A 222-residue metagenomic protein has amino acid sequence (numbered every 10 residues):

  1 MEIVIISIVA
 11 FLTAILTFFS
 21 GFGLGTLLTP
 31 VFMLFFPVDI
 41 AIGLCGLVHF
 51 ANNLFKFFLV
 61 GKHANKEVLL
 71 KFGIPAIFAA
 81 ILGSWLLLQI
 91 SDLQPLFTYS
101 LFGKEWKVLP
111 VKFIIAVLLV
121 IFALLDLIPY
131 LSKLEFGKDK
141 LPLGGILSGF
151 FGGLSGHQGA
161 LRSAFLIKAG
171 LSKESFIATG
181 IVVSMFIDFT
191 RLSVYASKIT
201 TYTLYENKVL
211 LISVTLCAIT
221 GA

Functional and structural regions predicted by a protein language model:
M1-F36, D126-G180: Selected transmembrane alpha-helices and immediately adjacent juxtamembrane segments of polytopic inner-membrane
E2-I3, I8, F32-F50, W106-L118 (+2 more regions): Structural signature of hydrophobic alpha-helical transmembrane segments
F11, L47-F50, L54, F113-L127 (+1 more regions): Hydrophobic alpha-helical transmembrane segments of multipass integral membrane proteins
L34-V38, G73-S84, L141-L154, F186-F189: Small-residue-rich segments of transmembrane alpha-helices in multi-pass membrane proteins, especially helix faces
F35, K62-H63, E105, G170: Helix-loop interface residues and adjacent transmembrane-helix termini in multi-pass membrane transporters, primarily
V38-L44, K66-K71, G170-V182: Membrane-interface alpha-helices at helix entry/exit sites of multi-pass transporters
G43-F102, F189-A222: Selective hydrophobic functional segments
N53-L59, G83-L96, L109-G137: Transmembrane helix exit motif
